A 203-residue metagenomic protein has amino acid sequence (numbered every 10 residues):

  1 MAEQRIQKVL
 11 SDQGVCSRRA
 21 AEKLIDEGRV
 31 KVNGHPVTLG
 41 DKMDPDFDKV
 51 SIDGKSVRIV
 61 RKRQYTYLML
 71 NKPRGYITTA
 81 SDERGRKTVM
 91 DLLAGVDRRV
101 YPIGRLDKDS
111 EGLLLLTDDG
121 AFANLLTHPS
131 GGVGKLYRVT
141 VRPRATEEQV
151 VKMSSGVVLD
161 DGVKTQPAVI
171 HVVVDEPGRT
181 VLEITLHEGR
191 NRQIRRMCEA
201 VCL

Functional and structural regions predicted by a protein language model:
M1-L203: Basic, flexible Lys/Arg- and Gly-enriched helix-loop patches that mediate nucleic-acid binding at interfaces with rRNA
